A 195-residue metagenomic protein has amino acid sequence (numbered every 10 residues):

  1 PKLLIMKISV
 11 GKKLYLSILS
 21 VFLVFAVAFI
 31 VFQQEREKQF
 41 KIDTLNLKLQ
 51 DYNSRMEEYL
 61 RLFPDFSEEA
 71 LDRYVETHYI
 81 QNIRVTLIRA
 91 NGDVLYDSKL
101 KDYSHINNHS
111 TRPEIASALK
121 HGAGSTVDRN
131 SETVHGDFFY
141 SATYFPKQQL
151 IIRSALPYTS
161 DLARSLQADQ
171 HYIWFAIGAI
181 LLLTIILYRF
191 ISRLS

Functional and structural regions predicted by a protein language model:
P1-I5: Short, Lys/Arg-enriched N-terminal segments with co-localized hydrophobic residues within the first ~10-30 amino acids
K7-V94, K99-I106, Q170: Juxtamembrane segments flanking the first transmembrane helix of membrane-anchored signal-transduction proteins
S20, I83-I88, G92-L95, F138-Y158: Structured catalytic cores of enzymes that bind and process phosphorylated ligands/cofactors
I30-R36, A179-S195: Cytosolic-side ends of inner-membrane transmembrane helices, especially those that anchor bacterial signal-transduction
S104-K147: Membrane-proximal, non-catalytic sensory/regulatory domains of signal-transducing membrane proteins
K147, S154-I173: Helix-start (N-cap) segments at beta->loop->alpha junctions that couple sensory/regulatory domains to adjoining helices
